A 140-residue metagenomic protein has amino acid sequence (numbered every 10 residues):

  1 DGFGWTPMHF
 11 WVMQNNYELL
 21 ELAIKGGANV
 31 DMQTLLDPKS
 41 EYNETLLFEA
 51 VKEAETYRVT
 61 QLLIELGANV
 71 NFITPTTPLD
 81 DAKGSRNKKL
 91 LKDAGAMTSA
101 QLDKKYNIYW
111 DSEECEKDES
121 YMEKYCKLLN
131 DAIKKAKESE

Functional and structural regions predicted by a protein language model:
D1-M8, Q33-E49, F72-D81, L102-I108: Ankyrin-repeat boundary/"N-cap" motif
G2-A23, A28-V30: Generic detector of contiguous secondary-structure segments
F10-N16, E41-Y42, E49-T56, D81-R86: Ankyrin repeat A-helix N-terminal signature
E21-N29, Q61-N69, K92-M97: Ankyrin repeat domain, specifically the short helix-to-loop turn at the C-terminus of the second helix of each repeat
Y57, V70-F72: Substrate-binding/catalytic groove segments of enzymes that remodel or degrade extracellular structural polymers
L66, K83-E140: Ankyrin-repeat-protein effector appendages
